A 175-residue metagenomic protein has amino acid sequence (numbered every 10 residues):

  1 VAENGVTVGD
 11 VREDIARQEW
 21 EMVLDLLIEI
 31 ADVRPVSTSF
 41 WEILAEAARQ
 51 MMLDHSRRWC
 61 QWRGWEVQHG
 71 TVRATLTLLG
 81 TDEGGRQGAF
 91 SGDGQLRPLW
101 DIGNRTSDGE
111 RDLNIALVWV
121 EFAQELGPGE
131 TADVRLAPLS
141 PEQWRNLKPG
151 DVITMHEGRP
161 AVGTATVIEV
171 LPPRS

Functional and structural regions predicted by a protein language model:
V1-H69: C-terminal-biased regions
V67-S175: C-terminal effector/interaction modules appended to NTPase cores
